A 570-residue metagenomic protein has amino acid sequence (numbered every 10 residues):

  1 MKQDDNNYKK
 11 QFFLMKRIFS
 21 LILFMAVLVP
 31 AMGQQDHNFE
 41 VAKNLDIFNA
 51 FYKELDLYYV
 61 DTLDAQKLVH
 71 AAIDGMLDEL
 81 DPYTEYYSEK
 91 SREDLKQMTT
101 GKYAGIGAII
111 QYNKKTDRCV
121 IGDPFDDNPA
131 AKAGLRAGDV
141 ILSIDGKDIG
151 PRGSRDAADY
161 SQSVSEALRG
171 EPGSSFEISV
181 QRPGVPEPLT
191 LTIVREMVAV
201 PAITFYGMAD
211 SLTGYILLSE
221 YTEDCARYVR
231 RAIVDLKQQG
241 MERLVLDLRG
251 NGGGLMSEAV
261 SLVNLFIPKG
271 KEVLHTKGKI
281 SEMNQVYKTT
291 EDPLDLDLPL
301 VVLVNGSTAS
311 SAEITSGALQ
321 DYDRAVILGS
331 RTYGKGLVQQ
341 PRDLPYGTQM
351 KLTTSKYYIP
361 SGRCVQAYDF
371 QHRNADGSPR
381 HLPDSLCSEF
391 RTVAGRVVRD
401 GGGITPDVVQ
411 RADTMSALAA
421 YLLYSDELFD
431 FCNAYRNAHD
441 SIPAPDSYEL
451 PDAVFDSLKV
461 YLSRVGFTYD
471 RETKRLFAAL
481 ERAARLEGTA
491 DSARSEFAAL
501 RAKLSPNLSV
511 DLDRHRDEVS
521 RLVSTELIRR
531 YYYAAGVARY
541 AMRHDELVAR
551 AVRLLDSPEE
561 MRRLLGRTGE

Functional and structural regions predicted by a protein language model:
K2-Q3, K9-K10, L14-I18: Positively charged n-region of N-terminal signal peptides that target proteins for export
S20-P30: Bacterial N-terminal signal peptides
M32-N44, F48-A65, V120-P124, N128-R136 (+4 more regions): Cleft-lining beta-strand/loop regions that shape enzyme active-site pockets
A50, E54-Y58, T62, Q66 (+24 more regions): Structured segments of extracytoplasmic/periplasmic soluble domains in secreted or envelope-associated proteins
Y59-F125, G173-F205, M542-V552, E560-G569: Extended, small/polar residue-biased N-terminal targeting/export presequences and adjacent propeptide/linker tracts
G107-Q111, K132, C387-E389: Short, surface-exposed charged micro-motifs
S311, D323, S330, G334-V393: Polar, glycine-rich mid-to-C-terminal structural blocks that act as macromolecule-binding/assembly scaffolds
C364-Q371, A375-E570: Conserved functional hotspot residues or short segments at active or partner-binding sites across diverse domains
